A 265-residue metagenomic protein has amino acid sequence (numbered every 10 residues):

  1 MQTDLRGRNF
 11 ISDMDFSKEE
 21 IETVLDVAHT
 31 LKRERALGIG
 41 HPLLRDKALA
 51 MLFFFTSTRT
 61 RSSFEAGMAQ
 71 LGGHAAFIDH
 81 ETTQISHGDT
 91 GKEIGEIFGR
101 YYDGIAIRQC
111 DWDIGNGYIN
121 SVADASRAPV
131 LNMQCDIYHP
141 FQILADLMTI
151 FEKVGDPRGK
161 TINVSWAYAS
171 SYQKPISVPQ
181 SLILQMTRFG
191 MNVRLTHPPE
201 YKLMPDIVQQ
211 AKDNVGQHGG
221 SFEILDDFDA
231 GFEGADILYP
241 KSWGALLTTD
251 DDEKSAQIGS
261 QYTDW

Functional and structural regions predicted by a protein language model:
T3-N9: Short, contiguous pre-domain boundary segments
L5, L44-D46, P157-G159: Short, flexible coil/linker segments at domain boundaries that flank nucleotide/cofactor-interacting
F10-P42: An N-terminal, well-structured beta->alpha segment
A28, Y102, G234-A235: Short, well-ordered alpha-helix to beta-strand connector turns
H29, F54, Q109-C110, S242-G244: Short glycine-/small-residue-rich Rossmann-like dinucleotide-binding loops
A36, P42-F151: Phosphate/diphosphate ligand-binding glycine-rich loop within oxidoreductases
F54-A66, E152-K241, T248: Glycine-rich phosphate/diphosphate-binding loop of Rossmann-like nucleotide-binding domains
N116, S171-I176, A245-W265: Glycine/threonine-rich flexible loop motifs
